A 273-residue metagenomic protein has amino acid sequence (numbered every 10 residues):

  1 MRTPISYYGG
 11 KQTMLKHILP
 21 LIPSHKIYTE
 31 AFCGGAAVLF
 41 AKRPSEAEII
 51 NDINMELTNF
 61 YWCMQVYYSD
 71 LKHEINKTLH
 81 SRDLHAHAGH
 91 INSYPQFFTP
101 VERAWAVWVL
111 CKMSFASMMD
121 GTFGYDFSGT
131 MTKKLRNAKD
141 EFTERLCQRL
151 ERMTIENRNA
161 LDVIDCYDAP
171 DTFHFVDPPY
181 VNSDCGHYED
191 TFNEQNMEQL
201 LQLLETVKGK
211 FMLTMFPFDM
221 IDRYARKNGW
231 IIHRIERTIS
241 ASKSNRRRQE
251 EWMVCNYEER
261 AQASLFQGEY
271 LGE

Functional and structural regions predicted by a protein language model:
M1-T13, L21, Y67-C185, Q202 (+1 more regions): SAM-dependent nucleic-acid methyltransferase catalytic core
P20, S24-N92: SAM cofactor-binding core of SAM-dependent methyltransferases, primarily the Rossmann-like beta-alpha-beta module
S24-I27, E46-A47, L150-T154, E205-F211: Short active-site oxyanion
A31-F32, N51-D52, E156-R158, V176-P178 (+2 more regions): Short His-Asn-centered micro-motif
C33-A37, E141-F142, F216-D219, E258: Short, polar loop motifs at secondary-structure junctions
L39-P44, C166-A169, I221-K227: Short loop/helix-cap segments at secondary-structure boundaries that form the rim of catalytic
Y188-F192: Short, surface-exposed loop/helix-turn segments at secondary-structure junctions that function as lids/hinges flanking
N193-E273: Long, positively charged, glycine-interspersed low-complexity recognition regions
